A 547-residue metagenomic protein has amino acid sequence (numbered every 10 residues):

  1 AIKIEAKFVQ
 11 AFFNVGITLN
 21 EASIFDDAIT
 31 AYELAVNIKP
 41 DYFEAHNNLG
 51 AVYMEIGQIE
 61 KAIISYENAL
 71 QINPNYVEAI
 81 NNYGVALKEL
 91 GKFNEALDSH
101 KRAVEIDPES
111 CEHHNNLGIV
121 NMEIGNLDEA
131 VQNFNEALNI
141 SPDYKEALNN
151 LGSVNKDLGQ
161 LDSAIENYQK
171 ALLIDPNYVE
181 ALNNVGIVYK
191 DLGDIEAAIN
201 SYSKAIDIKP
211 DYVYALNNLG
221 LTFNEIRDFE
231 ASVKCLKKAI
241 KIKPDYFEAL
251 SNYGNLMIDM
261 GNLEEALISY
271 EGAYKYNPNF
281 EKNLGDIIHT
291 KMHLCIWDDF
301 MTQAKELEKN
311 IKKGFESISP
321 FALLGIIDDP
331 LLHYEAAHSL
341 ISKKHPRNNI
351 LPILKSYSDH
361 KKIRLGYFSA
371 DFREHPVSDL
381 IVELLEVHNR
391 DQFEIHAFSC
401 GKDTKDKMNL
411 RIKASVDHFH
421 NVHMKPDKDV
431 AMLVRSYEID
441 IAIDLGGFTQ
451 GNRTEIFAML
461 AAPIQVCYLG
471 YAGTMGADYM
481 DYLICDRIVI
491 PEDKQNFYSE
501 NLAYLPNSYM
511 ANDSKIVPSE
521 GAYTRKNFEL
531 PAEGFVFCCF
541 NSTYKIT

Functional and structural regions predicted by a protein language model:
A1-L530, S542: Alpha-helical solenoid repeat scaffolds of the TPR/TPR-like class and their adjacent stem/linker regions that mediate
L530-T547: Long hydrophobic segments that form regular secondary structure
